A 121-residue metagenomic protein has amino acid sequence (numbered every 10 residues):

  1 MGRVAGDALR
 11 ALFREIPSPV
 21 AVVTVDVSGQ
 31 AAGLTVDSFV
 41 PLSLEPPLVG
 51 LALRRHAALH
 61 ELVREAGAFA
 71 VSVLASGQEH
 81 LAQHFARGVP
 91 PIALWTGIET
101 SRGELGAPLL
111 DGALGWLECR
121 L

Functional and structural regions predicted by a protein language model:
M1-L121: Active-site-proximal mixed secondary-structure blocks
